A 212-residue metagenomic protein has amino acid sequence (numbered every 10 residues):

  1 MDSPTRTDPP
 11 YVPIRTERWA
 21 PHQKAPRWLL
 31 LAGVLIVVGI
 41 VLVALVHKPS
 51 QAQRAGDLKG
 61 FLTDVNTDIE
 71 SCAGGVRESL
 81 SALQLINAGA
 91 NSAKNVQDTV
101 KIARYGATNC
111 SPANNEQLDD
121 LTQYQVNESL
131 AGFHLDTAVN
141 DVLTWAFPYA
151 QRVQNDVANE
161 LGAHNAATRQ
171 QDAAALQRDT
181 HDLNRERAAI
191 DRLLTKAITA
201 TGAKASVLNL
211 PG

Functional and structural regions predicted by a protein language model:
M1-R18: N-terminal intrinsically disordered, acidic low-complexity segments at the extreme N-terminus
P10, W19-H22, L31, L58 (+2 more regions): General helical structural elements
I14-L29, S50-R54: Short, Lys/Arg-rich cytosolic juxtamembrane segment immediately N-terminal
W19-P21, V46, V207-G212: Short, aromatic- and cysteine-enriched interfacial helices/patches that mediate contacts at lipid membranes
K24-V46: Hydrophobic membrane-insertion alpha-helices, especially the h-region of bacterial N-terminal signal peptides
G39-L62: C-terminal region of N-terminal signal peptides and the immediate post-cleavage residues of exported proteins
T67-G212: Alpha-helical segments in soluble extracytoplasmic regions
